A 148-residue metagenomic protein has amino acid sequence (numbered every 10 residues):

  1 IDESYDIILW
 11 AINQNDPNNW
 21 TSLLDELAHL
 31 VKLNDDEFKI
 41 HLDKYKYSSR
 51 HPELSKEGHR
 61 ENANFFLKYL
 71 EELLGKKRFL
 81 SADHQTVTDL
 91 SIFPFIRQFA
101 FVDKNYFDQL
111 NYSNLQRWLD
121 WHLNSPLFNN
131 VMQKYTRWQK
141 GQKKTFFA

Functional and structural regions predicted by a protein language model:
I1-E61: GST-like domain detector, emphasizing the conserved glutathione-binding G-site in the N-terminal thioredoxin-like
W20-L27, K77-T88: All-alpha amphipathic helical-bundle segments outside canonical DNA-binding/catalytic cores that form hydrophobic
K39, L67-E71, L123: Structural signal for well-ordered, non-membrane alpha-helices
S48, P52-E57, R78-S81, D108-L110 (+1 more regions): Residues lining hydrophobic/aromatic ligand-binding pockets adjacent to catalytic sites
E57-L74: Amphipathic alpha-helical packing segments from all-alpha helical-bundle domains
E72-D83, L127-M132: Surface-exposed helix-capping loop/turn segments at secondary-structure junctions
L80-N105: GST superfamily/GST-like fold recognition
Y135-A148: Acidic/histidine-enriched, glycine/proline-rich intrinsically disordered or flexible terminal extensions
